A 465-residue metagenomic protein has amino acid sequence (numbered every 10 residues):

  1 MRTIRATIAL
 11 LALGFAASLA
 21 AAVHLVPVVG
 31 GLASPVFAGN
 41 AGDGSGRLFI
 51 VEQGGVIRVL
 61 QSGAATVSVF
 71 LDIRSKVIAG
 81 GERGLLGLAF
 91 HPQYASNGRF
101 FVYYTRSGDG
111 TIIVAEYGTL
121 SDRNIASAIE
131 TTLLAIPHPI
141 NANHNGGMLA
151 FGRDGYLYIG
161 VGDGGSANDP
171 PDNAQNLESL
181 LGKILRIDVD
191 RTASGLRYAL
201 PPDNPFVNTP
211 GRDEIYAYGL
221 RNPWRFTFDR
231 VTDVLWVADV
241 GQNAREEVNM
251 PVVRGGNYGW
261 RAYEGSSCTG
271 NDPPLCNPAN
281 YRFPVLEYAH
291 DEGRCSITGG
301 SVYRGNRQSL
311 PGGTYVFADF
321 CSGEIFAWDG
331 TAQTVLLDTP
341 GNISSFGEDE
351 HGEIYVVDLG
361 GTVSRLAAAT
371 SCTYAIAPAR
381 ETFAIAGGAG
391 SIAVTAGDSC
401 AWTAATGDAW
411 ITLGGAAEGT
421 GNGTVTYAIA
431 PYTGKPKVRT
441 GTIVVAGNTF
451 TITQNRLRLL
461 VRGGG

Functional and structural regions predicted by a protein language model:
R2, T7, L457-G465: Enriched but not universal
T7-S18: Bacterial N-terminal signal peptides
A20-N168, R225-F228, D233-G241, G293-G330 (+2 more regions): Acidic, Gly/Ser/Thr-rich repeat motifs that build Ca2+-stabilized beta-propeller blades
V51, R83-L85, Q93-A95, D163-A332 (+1 more regions): Beta-propeller domain segments
A332-E350: Conserved blade-ending motifs and adjacent loop-strand segments that build the rim/top face of beta-propeller domains
A375-I376, D398-T426: Surface-exposed binding patches on compact interaction domains or structured appendages
A377-T403, N455-L457: Solvent-exposed, low-complexity, repeat-rich "mucin-like" stalks and linkers
K437-G447: A short beta-strand micro-motif common to beta-rich folds, especially ectodomain repeats
